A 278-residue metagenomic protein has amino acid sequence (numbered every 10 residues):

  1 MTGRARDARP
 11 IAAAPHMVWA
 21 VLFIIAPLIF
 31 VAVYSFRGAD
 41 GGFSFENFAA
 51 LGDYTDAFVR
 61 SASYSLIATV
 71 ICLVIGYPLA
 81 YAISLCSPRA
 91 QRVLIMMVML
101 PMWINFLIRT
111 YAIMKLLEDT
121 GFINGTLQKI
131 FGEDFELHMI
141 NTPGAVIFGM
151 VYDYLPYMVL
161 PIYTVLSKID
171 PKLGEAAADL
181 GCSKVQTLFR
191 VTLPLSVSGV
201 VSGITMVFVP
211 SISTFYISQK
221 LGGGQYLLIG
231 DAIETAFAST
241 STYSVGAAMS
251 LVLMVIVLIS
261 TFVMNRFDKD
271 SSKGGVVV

Functional and structural regions predicted by a protein language model:
G3-P15, A26, F30, Y163-A178 (+1 more regions): C-terminal transmembrane helix and the adjacent membrane-cytosol boundary/short C-terminal tail of inner/organellar
R4-A8, F45-D53, F215-D270: Interhelical loop and adjacent transmembrane-helix boundary motif in polytopic membrane transport permeases
A12-A13, L79-L116, G174-E175, L188 (+1 more regions): Cytoplasmic-entry segments and transmembrane alpha-helices of multi-pass inner-membrane transporters
A14, V18-D56, L116-L117, Q219-G223 (+1 more regions): Short membrane-interfacial helix/loop motifs at transmembrane-helix boundaries
P15-I24, V70, L100, Y152 (+3 more regions): Transmembrane alpha-helices
P27-V31, M158, G199-E234: Non-cytoplasmic
F45, T110-V151, V185, L221-Q225: Membrane-interfacial helix termini and adjacent extracytoplasmic/periplasmic loops of multi-pass transporters
D53-L85, V151: Transmembrane alpha-helix signature in integral membrane proteins
